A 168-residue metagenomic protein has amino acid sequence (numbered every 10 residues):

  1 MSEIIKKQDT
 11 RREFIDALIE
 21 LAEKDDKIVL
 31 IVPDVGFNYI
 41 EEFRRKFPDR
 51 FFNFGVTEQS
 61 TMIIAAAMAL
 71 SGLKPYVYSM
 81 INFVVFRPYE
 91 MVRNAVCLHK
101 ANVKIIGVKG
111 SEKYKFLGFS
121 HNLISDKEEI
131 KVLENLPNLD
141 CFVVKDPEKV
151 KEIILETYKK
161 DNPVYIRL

Functional and structural regions predicted by a protein language model:
M1-R167: Thiamine diphosphate
